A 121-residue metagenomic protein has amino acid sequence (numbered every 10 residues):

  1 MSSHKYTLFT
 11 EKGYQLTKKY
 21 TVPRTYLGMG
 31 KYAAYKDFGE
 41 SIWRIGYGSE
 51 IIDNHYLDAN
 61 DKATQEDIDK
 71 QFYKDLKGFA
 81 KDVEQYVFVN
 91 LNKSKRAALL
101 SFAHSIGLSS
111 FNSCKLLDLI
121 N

Functional and structural regions predicted by a protein language model:
M1-A97, F102-N121: Cell-wall polysaccharide-cleaving catalytic domain and substrate-binding groove, primarily in peptidoglycan/chitin
